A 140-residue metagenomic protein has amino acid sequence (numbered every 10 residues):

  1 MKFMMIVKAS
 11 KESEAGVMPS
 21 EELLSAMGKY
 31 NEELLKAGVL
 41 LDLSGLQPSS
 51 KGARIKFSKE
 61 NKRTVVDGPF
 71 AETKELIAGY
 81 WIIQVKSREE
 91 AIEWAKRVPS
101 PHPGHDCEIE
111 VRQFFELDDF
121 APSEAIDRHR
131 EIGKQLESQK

Functional and structural regions predicted by a protein language model:
M1-K140: Conserved, structured core segments of small domains
